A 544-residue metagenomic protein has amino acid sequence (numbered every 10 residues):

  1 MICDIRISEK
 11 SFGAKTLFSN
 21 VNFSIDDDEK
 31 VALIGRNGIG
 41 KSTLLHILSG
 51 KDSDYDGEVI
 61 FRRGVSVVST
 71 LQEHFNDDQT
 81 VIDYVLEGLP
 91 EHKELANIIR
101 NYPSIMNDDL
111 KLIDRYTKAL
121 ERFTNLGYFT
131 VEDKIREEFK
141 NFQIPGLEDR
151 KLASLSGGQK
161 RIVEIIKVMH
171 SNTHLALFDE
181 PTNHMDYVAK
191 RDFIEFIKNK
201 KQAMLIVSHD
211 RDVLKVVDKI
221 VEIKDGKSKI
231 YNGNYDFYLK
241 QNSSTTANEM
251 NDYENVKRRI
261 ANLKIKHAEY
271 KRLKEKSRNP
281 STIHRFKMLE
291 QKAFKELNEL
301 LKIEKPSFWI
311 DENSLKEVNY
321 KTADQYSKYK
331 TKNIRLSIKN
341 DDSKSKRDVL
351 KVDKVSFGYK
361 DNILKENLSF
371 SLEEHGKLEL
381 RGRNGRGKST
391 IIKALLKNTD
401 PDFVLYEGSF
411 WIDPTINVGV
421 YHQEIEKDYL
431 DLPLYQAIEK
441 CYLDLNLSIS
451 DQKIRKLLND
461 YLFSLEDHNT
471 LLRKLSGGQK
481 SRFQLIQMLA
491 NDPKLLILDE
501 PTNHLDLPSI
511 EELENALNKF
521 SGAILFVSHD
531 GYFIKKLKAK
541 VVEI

Functional and structural regions predicted by a protein language model:
M1-Y253, T331-I544: ABC ATP-binding cassette signature C-motif
L17, R278-A293, D311: An accessory alpha-helical subdomain
N97, S243-E275, Q291-E304: C-terminal boundary and immediately downstream tail of ABC-type ATPase nucleotide-binding domains
R122-I135, K292-F308: Amphipathic alpha-helical coiled-coil segments
D149-R150, E275-I283, N469: Short, surface-exposed loop/turn segments at secondary-structure junctions
K264, P306-D324: Long amphipathic alpha-helical coiled-coil segments
L273-S277, L336-I338: Short hinge/gating elements
